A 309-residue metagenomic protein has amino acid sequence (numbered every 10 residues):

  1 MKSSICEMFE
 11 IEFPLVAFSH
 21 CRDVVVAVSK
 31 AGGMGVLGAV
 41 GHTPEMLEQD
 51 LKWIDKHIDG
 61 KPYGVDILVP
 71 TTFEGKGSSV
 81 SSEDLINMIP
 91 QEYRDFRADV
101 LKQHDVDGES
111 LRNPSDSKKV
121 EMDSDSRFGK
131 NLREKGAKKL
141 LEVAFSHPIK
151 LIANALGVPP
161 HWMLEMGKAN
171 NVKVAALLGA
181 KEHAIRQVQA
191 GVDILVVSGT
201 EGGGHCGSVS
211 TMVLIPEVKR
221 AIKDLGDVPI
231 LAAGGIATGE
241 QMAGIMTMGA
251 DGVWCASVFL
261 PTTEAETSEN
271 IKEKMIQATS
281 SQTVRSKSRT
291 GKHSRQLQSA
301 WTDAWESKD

Functional and structural regions predicted by a protein language model:
M1-L225: Active-site entrance/lid segments in N-terminal catalytic domains of soluble metabolic enzymes
S81-L101, H205-L231, A237-D309: Conserved active-site-proximal phosphate/metal-binding subdomains
